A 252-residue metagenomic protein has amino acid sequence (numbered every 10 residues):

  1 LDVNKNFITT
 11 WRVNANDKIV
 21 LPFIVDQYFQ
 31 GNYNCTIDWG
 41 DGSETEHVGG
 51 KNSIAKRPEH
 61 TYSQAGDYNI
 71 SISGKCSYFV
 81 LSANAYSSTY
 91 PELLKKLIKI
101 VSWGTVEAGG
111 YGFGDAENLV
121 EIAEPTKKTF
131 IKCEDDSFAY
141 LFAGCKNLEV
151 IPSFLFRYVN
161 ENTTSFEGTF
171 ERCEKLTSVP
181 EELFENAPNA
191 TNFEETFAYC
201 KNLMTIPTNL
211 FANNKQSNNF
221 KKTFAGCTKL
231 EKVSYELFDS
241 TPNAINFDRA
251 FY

Functional and structural regions predicted by a protein language model:
L1-Y252: Solvent-exposed loop and capping/linker segments of extracellular ligand-binding repeat ectodomains
